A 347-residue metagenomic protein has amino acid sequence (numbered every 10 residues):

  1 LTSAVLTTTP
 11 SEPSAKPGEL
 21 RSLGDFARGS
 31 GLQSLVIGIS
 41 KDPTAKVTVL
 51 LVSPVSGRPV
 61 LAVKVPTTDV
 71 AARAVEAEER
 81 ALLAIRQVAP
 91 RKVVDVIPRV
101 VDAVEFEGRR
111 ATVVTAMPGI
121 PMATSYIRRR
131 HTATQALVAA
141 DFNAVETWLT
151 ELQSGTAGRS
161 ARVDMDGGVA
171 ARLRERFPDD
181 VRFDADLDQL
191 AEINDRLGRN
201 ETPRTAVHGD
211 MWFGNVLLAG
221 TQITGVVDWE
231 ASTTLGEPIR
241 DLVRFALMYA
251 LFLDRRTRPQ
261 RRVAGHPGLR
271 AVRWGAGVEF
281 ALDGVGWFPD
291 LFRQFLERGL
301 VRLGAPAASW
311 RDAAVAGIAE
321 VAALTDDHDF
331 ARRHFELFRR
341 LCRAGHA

Functional and structural regions predicted by a protein language model:
L1-I39, A313, A319-A347: Regulatory N- and C-terminal appendages and interdomain linkers associated with kinase/kinase-like NTP transferase
E19-L35, A157-H208: An alpha-helical support segment within catalytic cores of ATP-dependent transferases
G38, D42, K46-V52, S56-R58 (+1 more regions): Active-site acidic catalytic loop and adjacent metal/ATP-binding pocket of ATP-dependent phosphoryl transfer enzymes
A45-E78, T134: ATP-binding glycine-rich loop module of kinase domains
A81-K92, V96, I120-V163, L187-E201 (+1 more regions): Conserved kinase catalytic-core helix
I97-R110: Short beta-strand micro-motifs within the conserved protein kinase catalytic domain, predominantly in the N-lobe
G108-P121: Conserved short submotifs of the Hanks-type protein kinase catalytic core that shape the nucleotide-binding pocket
R240-L300, G317-D329: Active-site activation/catalytic loop segments of kinase-like enzymes and analogous catalytic loops in related
